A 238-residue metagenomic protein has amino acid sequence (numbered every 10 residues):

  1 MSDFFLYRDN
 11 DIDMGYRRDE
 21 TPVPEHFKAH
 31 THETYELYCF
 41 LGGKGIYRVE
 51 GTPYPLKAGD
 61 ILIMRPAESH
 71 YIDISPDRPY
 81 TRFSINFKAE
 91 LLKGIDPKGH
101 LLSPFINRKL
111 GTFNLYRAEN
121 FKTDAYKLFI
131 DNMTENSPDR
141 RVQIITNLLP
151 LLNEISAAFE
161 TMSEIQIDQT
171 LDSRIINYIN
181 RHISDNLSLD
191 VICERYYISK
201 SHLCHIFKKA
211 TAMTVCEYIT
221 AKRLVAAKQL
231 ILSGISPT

Functional and structural regions predicted by a protein language model:
M1-T21, P66-E135, L152-A157: A hydrophobic/aromatic-rich effector-binding and dimerization subdomain of bacterial HTH-type transcriptional regulators
H30-Y47: Short, conserved beta-strand element in jelly-roll/cupin
G51-R65: Short acidic-glycine-tyrosine-enriched beta hairpin
G59, H202-L203, F207: Short hydrophobic/aromatic patch on the recognition helix
M133-P150, Q169: All-alpha amphipathic helical-bundle segments outside canonical DNA-binding/catalytic cores that form hydrophobic
N177, R181, N186, D190 (+1 more regions): Terminal helix-turn-helix DNA-binding modules in bacterial transcription factors
C193: The alpha-helix within a helix-turn-helix
